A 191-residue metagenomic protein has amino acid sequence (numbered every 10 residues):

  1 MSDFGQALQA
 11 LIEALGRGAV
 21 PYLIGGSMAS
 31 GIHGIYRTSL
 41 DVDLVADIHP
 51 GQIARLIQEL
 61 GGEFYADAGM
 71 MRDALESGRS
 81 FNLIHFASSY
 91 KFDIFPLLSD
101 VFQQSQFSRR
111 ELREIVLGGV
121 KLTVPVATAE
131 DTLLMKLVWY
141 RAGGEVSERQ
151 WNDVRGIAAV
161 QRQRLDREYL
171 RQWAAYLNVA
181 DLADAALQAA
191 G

Functional and structural regions predicted by a protein language model:
M1-G191: Compositionally biased terminal segments of proteins
